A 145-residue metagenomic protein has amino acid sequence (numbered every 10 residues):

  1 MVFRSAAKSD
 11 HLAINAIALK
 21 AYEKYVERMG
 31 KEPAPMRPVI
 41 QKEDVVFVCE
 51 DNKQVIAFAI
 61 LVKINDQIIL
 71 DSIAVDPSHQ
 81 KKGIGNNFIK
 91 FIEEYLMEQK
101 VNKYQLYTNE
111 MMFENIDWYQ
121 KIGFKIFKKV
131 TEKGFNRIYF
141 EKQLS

Functional and structural regions predicted by a protein language model:
M1-F3: Extreme N-terminal starter segment of soluble prokaryotic enzymes
S5-S72, D76-S78, I89-F91, Y95 (+2 more regions): Acetyl-CoA-dependent GNAT
N15, N52, N65, N86-N87 (+4 more regions): Detector for Asparagine
V46-F47, N102-S145: C-terminal "cap" of GNAT-fold acetyltransferases
Q54, D76-K90, M97-Q99, E110-D117 (+1 more regions): Conserved glycine-rich acetyl-CoA-binding loop
